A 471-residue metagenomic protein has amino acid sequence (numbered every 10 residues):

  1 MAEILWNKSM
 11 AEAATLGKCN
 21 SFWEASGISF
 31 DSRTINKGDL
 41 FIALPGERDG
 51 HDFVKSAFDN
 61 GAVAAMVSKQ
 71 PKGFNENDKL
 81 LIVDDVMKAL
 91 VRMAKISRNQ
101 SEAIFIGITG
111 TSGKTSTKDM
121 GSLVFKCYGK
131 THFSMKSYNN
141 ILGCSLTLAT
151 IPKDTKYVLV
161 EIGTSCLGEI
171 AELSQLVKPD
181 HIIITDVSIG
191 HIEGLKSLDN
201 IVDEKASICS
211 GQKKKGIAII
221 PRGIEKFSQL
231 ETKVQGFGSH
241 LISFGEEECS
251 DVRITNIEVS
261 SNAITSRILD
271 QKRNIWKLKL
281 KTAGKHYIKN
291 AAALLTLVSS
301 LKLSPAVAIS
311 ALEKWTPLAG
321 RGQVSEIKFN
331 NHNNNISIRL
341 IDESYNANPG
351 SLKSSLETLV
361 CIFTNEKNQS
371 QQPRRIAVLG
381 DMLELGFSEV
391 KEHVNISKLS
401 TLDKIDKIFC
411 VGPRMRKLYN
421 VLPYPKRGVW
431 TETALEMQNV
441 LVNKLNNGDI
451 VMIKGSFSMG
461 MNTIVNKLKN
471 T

Functional and structural regions predicted by a protein language model:
M1-R92, A283, L303-A306, Q369-Q371 (+3 more regions): N-terminal leader/targeting and accessory segments in enzymes
S9-M10, K88-R222, K226-F237, L301 (+2 more regions): Phosphate-binding loop of NTP-binding sites
A11, D39, A57, M93 (+14 more regions): Residue-level signal for inorganic ion chemistry
C19-I28, K88-V91, N139-G143, I162-L167 (+5 more regions): Short gly/ser/thr-rich secondary-structure transition/capping motifs
E47-R48, L318, S344-W430: Active-site beta-alpha connecting loops in nucleotide-dependent enzymes
D52-F53, I192-D199, L352, G386-V390 (+1 more regions): Glycine/threonine-rich flexible loop motifs
P71-E76, H181-R339, T364-P373, K398-T401 (+2 more regions): Acidic, Mg2+-coordinating active-site environments of NTP-dependent enzymes
I108, K114, A319-Q323, I450 (+1 more regions): ATP-dependent carboxylate/acyl-activation modules
